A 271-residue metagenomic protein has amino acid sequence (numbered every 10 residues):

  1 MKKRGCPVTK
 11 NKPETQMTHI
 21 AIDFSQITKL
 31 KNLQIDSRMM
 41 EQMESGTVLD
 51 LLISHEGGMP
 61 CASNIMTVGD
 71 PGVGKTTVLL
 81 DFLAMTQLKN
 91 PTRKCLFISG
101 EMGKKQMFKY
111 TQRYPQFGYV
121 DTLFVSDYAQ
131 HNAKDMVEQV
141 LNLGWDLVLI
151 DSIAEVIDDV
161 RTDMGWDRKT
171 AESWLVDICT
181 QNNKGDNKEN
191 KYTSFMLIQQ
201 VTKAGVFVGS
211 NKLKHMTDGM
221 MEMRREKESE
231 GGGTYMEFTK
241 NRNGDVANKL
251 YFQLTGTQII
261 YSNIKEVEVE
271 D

Functional and structural regions predicted by a protein language model:
K2-Y114: The Walker A/P-loop phosphate-binding site
N32-L33, L141-L143, E155, G165 (+4 more regions): Short, flexible loop motifs at catalytic/binding sites
A62-S63, W145, T217: Short, well-ordered alpha-helix to beta-strand connector turns
M66-V68, T180-D271: Phosphate-binding/switch region of NTP-binding enzymes
D70, P91-W174: Conserved inter-motif catalytic segment of the P-loop NTP-binding fold
D81, D135-E138, T170-T180, K212-H215: Alpha-helical scaffolding segments of alpha/beta enzyme cores, especially the outer helices of TIM-barrel or partial
Q87, L141, C179-N183: Conserved ATPase "switch" residues in P-loop NTPase domains
